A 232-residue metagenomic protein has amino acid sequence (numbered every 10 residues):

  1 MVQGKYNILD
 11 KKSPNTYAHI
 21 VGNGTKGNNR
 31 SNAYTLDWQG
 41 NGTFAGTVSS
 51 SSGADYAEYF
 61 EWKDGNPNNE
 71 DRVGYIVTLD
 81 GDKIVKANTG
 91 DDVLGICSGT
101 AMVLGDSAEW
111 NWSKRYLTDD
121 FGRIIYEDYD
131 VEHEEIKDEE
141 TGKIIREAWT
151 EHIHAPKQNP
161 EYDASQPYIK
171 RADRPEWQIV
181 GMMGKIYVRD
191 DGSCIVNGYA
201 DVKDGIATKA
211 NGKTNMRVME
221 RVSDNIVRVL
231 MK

Functional and structural regions predicted by a protein language model:
M1-G40: Glycine- and small/polar-enriched repetitive beta-structure motifs of secreted/surface proteins
T25-K232: Extracellular receptor-binding modules and their adjoining Ser/Thr/Gly/Asp/Asn-rich linkers
